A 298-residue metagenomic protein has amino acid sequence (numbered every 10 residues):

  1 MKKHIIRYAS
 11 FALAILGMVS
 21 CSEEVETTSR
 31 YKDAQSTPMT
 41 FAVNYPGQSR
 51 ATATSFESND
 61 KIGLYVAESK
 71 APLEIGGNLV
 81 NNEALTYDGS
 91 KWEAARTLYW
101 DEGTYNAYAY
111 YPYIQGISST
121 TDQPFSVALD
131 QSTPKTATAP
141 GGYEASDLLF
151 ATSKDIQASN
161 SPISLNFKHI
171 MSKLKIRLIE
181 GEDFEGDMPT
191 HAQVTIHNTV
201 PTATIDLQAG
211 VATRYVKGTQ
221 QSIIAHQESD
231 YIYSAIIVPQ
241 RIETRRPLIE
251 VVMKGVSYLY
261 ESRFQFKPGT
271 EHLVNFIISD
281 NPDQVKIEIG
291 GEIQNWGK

Functional and structural regions predicted by a protein language model:
K2-F11, M18-K298: Sec-type signal peptide cleavage vicinity
